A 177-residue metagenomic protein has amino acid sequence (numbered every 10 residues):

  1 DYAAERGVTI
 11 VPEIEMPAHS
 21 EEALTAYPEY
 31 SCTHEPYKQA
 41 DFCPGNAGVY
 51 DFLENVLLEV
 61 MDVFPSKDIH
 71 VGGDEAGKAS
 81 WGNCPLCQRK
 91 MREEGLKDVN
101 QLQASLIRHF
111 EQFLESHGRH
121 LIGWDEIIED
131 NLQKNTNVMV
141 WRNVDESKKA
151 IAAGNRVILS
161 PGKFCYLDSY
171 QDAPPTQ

Functional and structural regions predicted by a protein language model:
D1-R119: Substrate-binding cleft of carbohydrate-active enzyme catalytic domains
I10-I14, I69-V71, L121-G123, T136-V140 (+1 more regions): Hydrophobic faces of well-ordered beta-strands that scaffold small-molecule active sites in alpha/beta enzyme cores
E13-H19, D74-A76, E126-I128, W141-N143 (+1 more regions): An acidic- and aromatic-residue-enriched active-site/binding cleft used to recognize and process polar
Y30, F42-P44, W124-I127, Y166-L167 (+1 more regions): Generic preference for hydrophobic/aromatic residues in regular secondary structure cores
N46, N55, N83, N100 (+4 more regions): Detector for Asparagine
V56-L57, G123-D125, V144: A generic local structural motif
R108-H109, D125-N131: N-terminal active-site wall of soluble small-molecule enzyme domains
I128-K134, W141-Q177: Conserved alpha/beta catalytic core and glycan-binding cleft of carbohydrate-active enzymes
